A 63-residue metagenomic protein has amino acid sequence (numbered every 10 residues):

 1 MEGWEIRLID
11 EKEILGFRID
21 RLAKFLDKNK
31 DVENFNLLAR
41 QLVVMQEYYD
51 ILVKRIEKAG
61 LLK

Functional and structural regions predicted by a protein language model:
M1-K63: Extended, charge-rich alpha-helical interface modules
